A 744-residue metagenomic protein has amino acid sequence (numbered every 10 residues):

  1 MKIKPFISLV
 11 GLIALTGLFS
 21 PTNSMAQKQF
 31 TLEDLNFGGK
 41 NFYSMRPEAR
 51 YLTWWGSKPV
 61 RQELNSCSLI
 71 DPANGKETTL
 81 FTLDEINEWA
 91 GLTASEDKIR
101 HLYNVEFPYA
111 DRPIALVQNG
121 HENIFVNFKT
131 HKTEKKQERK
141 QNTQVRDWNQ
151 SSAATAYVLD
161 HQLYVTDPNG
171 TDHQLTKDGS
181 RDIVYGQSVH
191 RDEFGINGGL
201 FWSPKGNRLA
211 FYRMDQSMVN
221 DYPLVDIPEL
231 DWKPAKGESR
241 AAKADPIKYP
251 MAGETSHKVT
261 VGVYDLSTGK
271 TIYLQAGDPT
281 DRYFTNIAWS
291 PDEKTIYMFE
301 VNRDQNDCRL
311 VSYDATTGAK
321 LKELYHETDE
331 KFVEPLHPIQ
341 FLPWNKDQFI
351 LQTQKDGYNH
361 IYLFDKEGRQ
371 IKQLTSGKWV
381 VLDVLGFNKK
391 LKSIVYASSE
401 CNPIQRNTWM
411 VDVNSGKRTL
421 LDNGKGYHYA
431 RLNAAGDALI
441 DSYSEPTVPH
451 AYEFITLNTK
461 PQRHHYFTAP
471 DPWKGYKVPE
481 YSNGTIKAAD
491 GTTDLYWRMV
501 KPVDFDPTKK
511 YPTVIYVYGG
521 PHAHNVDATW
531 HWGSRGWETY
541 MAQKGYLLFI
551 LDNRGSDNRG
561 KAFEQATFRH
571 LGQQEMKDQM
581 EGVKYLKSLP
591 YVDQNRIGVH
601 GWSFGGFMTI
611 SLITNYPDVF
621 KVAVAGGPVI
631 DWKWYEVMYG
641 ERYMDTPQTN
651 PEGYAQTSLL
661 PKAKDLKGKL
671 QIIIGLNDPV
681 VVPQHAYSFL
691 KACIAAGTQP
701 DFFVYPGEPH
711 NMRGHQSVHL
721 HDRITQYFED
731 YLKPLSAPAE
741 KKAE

Functional and structural regions predicted by a protein language model:
M1, P250-A252, V259-V261, T698 (+2 more regions): C-terminal intrinsically disordered extensions
M1-Q29, E744: Bacterial Sec-dependent N-terminal signal peptides
G17, A154, A252-T255, D278 (+8 more regions): Sterically constrained small-residue positions within well-ordered secondary structures of folded domains
G17, A26, A154-T155, A252 (+8 more regions): Short N-terminal micro-motifs specific to bacterial/archaeal maturation and metal-cluster initiation sites
G17, N23, H131-E134, Q699: N-terminal compositionally biased, intrinsically disordered segments and leader/signal-like regions
M25-L432, D437-A438, P446-H450, P738-E744: Beta-propeller folds
N220-D221, E293, Y427-E744: Serine-hydrolase catalytic core recognition
